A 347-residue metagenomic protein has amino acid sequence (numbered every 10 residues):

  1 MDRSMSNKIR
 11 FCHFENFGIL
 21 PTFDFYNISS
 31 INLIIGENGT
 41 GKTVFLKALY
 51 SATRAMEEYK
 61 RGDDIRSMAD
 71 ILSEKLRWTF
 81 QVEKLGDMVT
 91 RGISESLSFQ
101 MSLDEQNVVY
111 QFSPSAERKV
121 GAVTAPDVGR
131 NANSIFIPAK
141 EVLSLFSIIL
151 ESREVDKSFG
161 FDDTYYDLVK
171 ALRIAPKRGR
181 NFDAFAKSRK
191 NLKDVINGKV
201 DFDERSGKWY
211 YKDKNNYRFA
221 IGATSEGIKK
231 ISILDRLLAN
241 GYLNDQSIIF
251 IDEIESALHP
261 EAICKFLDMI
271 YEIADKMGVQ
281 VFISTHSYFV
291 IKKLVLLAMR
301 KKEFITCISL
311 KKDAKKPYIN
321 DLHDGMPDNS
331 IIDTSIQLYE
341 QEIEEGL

Functional and structural regions predicted by a protein language model:
M1-S51: Pre-Walker A-like glycine/lysine-rich segment at the N-terminus of P-loop NTPase domains
D2-H13, T53-Q246, D313-L347: Phosphate-coordinating catalytic segments in nucleotide- and nucleic-acid-processing enzymes
F23-S29, G241-L243, I273-D275: Phosphate-binding P-loop
I248-F250: Walker B motif beta-strand of ABC-family P-loop ATPases
D252-I254: Walker B catalytic acidic pair
D268-L347: C-terminal lobe/lid and adjacent interdomain/linker elements of RecA-like ASCE P-loop ATPase modules
